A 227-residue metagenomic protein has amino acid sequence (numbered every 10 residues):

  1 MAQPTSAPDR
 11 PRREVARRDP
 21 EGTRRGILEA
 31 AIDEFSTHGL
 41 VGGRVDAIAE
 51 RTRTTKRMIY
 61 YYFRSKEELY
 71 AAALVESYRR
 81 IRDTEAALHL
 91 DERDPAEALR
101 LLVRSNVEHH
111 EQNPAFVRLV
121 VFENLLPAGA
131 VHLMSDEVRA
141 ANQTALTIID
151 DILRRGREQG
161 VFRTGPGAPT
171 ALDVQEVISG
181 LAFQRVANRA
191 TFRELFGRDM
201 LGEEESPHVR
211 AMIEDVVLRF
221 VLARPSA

Functional and structural regions predicted by a protein language model:
M1-P11, S105-E108, Q112, Q143-R163 (+1 more regions): C-terminal peripheral helix-coil segments that are non-catalytic and often amphipathic
T23-A31, I48, A73-S77, I81 (+1 more regions): Generic hydrophobic, amphipathic alpha-helix propensity
G26, E34-E68, A72: Helix-turn-helix
G26, E97, L101, S105 (+4 more regions): Amphipathic alpha-helical interaction segments
L28, Y70, L74, Y78 (+3 more regions): Amphipathic, non-transmembrane alpha-helical scaffold segments
A73-L102: Amphipathic alpha-helical linker/stalk segments
E97, D136-A141, E158-V177, H208: All-alpha amphipathic helical-bundle segments outside canonical DNA-binding/catalytic cores that form hydrophobic
A98, E111-D136, R189-F196: Amphipathic alpha-helical segments used for helix-helix packing
